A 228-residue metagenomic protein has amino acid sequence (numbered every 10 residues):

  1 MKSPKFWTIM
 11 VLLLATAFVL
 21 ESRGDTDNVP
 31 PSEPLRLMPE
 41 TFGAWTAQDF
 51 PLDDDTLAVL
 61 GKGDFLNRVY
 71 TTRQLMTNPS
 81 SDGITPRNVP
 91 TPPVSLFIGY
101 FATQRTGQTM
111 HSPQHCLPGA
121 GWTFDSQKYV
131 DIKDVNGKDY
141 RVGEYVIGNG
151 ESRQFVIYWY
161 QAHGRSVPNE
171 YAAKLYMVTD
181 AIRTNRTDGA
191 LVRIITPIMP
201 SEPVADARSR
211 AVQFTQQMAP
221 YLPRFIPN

Functional and structural regions predicted by a protein language model:
K2-I9, L13-A17, G24, Y129-N228: A short, solvent-exposed beta-edge/loop patch
M10-V11, S32-L35, L57: Generic N-terminal initiation segments characterized by hydrophobic and/or small/turn-forming residues
D25-F42: Alpha-helical transmembrane signal-anchor/signal-peptide segments
L37-M38, K62, T184, R210: Generic detector of ordered secondary-structure context
F42-W45, G189: Core-facing hydrophobic residues within beta-strands of well-ordered domains
T46-D49, D54-D180: Short, solvent-exposed recognition patches
